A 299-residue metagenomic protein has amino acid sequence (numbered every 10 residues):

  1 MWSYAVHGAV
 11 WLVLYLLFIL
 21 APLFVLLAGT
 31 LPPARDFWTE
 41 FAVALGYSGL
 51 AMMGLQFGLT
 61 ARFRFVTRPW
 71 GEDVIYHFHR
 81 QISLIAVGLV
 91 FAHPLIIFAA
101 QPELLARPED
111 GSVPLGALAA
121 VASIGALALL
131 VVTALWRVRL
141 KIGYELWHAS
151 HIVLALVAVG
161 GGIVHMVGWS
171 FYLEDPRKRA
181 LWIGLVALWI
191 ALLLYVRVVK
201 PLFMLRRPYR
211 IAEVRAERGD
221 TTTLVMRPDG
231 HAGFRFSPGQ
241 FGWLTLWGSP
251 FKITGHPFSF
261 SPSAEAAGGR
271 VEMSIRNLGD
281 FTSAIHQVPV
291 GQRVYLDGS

Functional and structural regions predicted by a protein language model:
M1, M52-M53, M166, M204 (+2 more regions): Detector for methionine-enriched segments
W2-L194: Membrane-embedded alpha-helical bundles of multi-pass integral membrane proteins
L20-P22, R35-D36, Q56, G125-L127 (+7 more regions): A generic short-segment signal for beta-strand/edge and adjacent turn/coil regions
F37-T39, A44, T60-R62, V132-A134 (+4 more regions): Intrinsically disordered, low-complexity segments enriched in polar/charged residues with Gly/Pro, especially when
S170, E174, L193-R210: Hydrophobic alpha-helical transmembrane segments in integral membrane proteins
V186-V198, Q292-G298: Short, structured interface segments
F203-D297: Ferredoxin-reductase
